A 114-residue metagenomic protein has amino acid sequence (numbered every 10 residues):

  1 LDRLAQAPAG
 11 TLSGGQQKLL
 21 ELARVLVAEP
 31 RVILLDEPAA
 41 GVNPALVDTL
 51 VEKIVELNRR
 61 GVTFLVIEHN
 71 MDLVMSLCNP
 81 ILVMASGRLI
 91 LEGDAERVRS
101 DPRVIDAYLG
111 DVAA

Functional and structural regions predicted by a protein language model:
P8-L12: Conserved ABC ATPase signature
E29: Conserved catalytic motifs of ABC-family nucleotide-binding domains
I33-E37: Catalytic Walker B motif of ABC-type/P-loop ATPase nucleotide-binding domains
V47-R60: Helical segment within the ABC ATPase nucleotide-binding domain
E68-H69: H-loop/switch region of ABC-family ATPase nucleotide-binding domains
V74-S76: A short, surface-exposed alpha-helical micro-motif characterized by mixed small hydrophobic and charged/polar residues
